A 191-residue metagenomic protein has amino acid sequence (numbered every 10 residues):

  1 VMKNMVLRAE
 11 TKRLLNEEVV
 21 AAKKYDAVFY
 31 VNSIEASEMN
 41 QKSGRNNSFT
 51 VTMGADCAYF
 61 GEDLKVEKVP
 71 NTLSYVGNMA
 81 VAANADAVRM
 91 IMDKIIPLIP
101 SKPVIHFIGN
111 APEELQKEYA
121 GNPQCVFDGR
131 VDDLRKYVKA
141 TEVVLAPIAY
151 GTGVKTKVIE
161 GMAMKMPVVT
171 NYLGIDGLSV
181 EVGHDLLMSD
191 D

Functional and structural regions predicted by a protein language model:
V1: Conserved nucleotide-sugar donor-interacting segment of glycosyltransferase catalytic cores, predominantly GT-B
L7-N40, G44-E62: Donor nucleotide-sugar binding/catalytic pocket of nucleotide-sugar-dependent glycosyltransferases
D26, K139-G153, M164-P167: Acidic donor-binding loop of glycosyltransferase active sites
Q41, R45, T50-A140: Conserved catalytic-core segment of nucleotide-activated headgroup transferases in glycan assembly
D132, A149-G151, P167, L173-D176: Flexible glycine-rich beta->alpha loop in the catalytic core of nucleotide-sugar glycosyltransferases
R135, T156-M164, D176-L178: Short alpha-helical segment that forms part of, or immediately flanks, the ligand-binding pocket in carbohydrate-active
K157-E160, P167-N171, L187: Short hydrophobic beta-strand element within catalytic cores of glycosyltransferases and related nucleotide-activated
G177-D191: Change "using UDP/GDP/dTDP sugars" to "using nucleotide sugars
